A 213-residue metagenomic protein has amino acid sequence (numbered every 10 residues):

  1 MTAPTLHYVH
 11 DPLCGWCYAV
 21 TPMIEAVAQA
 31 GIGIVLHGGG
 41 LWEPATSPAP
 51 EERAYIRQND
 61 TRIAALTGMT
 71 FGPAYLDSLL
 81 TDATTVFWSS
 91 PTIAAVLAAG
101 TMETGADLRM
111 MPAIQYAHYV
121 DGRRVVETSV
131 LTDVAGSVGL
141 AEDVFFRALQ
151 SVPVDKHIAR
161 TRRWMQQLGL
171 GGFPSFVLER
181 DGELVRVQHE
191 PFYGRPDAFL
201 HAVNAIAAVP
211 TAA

Functional and structural regions predicted by a protein language model:
M1, S90, L170-G171: A generic fold-level signal
T2-H7: Extreme N-terminal starter segment of soluble prokaryotic enzymes
V9, L13, T21-V27, A113-A213: C-terminal cap of thioredoxin/glutaredoxin-like
Y18-H118: Structural alpha/beta surface segment adjacent to cysteine/selenocysteine redox centers across thiol/disulfide enzymes
